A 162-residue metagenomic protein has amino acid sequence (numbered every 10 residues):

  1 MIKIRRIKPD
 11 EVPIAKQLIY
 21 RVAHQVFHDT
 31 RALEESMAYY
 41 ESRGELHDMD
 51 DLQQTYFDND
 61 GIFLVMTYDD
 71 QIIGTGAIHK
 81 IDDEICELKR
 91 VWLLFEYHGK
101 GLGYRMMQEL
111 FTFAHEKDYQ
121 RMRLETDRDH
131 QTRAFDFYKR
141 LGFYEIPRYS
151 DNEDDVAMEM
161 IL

Functional and structural regions predicted by a protein language model:
M1-K3: Extreme N-terminal starter segment of soluble prokaryotic enzymes
R6-K89, L94-F95, Q108-E109, F113 (+2 more regions): Acetyl-CoA-dependent GNAT
Q71, I85, R90-Q108, K117 (+2 more regions): Conserved glycine-rich acetyl-CoA-binding loop
D83-I85, R121, D155: A generic structural signal for beta-strand entry/edge sites
A114-T126: Conserved GNAT acetyl-CoA-binding A-motif
R123-A134, D151-D155: Conserved beta-strand-loop-alpha-helix junction that forms the acyl-donor binding cleft
D136-G142, I146-A157: Hydrophobic secondary-structure block in the mid-to-C-terminal portion of proteins
